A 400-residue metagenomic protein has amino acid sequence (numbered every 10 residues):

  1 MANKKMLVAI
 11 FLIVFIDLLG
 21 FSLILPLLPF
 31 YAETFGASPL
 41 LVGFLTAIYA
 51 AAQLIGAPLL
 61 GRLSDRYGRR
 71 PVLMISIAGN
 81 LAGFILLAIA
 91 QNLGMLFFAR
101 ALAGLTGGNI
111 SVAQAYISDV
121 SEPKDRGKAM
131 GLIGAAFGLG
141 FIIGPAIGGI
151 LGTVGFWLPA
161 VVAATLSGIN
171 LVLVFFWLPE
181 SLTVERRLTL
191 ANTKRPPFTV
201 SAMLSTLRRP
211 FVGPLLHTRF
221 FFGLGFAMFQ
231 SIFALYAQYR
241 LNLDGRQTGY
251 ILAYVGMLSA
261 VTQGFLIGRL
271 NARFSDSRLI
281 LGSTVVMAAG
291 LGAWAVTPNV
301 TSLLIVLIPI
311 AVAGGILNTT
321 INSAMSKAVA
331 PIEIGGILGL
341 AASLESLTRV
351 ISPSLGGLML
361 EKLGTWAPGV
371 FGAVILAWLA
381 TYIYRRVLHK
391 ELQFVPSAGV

Functional and structural regions predicted by a protein language model:
A2, P179-H217, V400: Juxtamembrane intracellular "pre-TM" segments in multi-pass secondary transporters
P26-P39, S231-Q247: Short amphipathic helix-loop junctions that connect adjacent transmembrane helices in Major Facilitator Superfamily/SLC
L54-L93: Conserved MFS/SLC helix-loop-helix module at the cytosolic interface between two early adjacent transmembrane helices
A57-G68, T262-D276, L360: Helix-to-loop junctions at the C-terminal end of transmembrane segments in multipass secondary transporters
A99-G138: Cytoplasmic helix-loop-helix junction between adjacent transmembrane helices in 12-TM secondary transporters
I133-F176: Helix-loop-helix hairpin linking two adjacent transmembrane segments in secondary transporters
G152-T165, G356-L376: A membrane-interface helix-boundary motif in multi-pass transporters
S277-I321: C-terminal transmembrane helical hairpin of 12-TM major facilitator-type secondary transporters
